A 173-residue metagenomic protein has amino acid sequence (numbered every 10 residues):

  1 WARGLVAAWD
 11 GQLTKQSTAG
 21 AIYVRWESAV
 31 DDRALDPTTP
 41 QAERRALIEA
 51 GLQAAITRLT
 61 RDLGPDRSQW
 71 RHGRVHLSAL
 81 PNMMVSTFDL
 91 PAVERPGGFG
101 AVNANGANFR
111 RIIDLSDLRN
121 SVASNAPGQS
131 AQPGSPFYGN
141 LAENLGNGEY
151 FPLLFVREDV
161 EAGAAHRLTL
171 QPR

Functional and structural regions predicted by a protein language model:
G4, A8-R173: C-terminal/peripheral segments of proteins
